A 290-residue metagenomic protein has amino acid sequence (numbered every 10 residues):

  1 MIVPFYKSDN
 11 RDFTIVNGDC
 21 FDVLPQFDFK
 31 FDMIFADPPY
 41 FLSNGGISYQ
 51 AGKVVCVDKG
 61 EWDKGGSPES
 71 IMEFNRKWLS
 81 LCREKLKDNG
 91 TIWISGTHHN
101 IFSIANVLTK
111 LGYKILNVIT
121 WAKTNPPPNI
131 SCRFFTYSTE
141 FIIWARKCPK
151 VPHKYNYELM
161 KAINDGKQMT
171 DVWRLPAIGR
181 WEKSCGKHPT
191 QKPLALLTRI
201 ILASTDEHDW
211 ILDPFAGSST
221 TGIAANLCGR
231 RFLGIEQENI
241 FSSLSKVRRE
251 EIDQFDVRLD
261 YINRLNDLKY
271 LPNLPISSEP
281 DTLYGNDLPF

Functional and structural regions predicted by a protein language model:
M1-L244, Y284-F290: Core catalytic lobe of class I
M1-N10, K246-I262: Short, conserved SAM-binding/catalytic segment of Class I S-adenosyl-L-methionine-dependent methyltransferases
N17-D22, I262-K269: Conserved SAM/SAH-binding loop
D28, G112, E250, D256 (+2 more regions): Short, flexible coil/linker elements and helix-boundary hinge sites characteristic of intrinsically disordered
K110, T136, C228-G229, I252-Q254 (+2 more regions): Short alpha-helix boundary/capping motifs
Y157-M160, D256-N266: Short, flexible loop/turn segments with low-complexity composition
I163-K167, N266-P272: Amphipathic alpha-helical surface "interface" segments used for docking/oligomerization or membrane association within
L271-F290: Acidic, low-complexity intrinsically disordered tails
